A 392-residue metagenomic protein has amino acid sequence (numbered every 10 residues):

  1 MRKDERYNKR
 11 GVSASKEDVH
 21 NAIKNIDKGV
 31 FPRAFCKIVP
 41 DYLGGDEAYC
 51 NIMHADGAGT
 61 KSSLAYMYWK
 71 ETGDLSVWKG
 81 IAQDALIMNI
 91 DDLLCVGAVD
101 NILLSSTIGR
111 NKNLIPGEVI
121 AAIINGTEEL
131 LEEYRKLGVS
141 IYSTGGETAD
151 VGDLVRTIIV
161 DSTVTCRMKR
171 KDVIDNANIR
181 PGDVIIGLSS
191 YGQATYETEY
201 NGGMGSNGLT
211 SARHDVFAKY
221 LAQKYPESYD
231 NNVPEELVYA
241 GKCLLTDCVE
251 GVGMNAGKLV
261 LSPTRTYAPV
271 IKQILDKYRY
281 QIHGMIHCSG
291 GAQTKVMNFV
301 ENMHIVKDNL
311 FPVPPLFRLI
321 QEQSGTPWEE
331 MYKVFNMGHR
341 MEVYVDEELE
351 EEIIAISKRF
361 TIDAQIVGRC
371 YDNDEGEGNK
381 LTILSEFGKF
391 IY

Functional and structural regions predicted by a protein language model:
M1-Y392: Helix-biased detector of long, well-ordered alpha-helical tracts
